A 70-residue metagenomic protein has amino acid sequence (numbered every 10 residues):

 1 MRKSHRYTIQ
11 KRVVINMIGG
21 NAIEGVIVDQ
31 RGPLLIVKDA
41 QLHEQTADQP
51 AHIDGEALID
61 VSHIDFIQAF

Functional and structural regions predicted by a protein language model:
R2-F70: Conserved RNA-binding domains used in RNP assembly and mRNA/RNA metabolism
